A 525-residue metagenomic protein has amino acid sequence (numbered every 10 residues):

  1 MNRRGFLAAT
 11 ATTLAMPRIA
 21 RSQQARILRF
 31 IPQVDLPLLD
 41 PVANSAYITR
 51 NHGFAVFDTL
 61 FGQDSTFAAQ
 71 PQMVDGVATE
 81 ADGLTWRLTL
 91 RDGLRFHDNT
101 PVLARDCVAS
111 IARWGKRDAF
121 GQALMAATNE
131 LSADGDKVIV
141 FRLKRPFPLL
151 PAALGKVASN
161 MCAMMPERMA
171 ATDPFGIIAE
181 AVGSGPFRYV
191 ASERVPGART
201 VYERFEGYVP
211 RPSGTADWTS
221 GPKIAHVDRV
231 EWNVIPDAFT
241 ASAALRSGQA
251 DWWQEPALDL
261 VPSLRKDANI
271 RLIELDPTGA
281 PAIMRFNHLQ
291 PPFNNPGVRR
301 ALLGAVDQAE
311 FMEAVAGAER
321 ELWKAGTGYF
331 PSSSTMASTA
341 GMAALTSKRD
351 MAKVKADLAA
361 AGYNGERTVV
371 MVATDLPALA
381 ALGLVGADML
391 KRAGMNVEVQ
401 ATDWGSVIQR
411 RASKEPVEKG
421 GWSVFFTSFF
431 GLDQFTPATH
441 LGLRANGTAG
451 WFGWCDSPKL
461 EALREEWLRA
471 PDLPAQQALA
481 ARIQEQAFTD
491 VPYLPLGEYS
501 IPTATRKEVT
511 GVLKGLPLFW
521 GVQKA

Functional and structural regions predicted by a protein language model:
I31-A81, A112, V182: N-terminal lobe/hinge region of extracytoplasmic solute-binding protein
T89, A123-V195: Surface-exposed binding/hinge segments that line and control ligand-binding clefts or catalytic entry sites
F187, E321-A360, L376-A381: Structural transition elements
A198, D237-T240, P256, K355-S428 (+2 more regions): Ligand/substrate-recognition segments at binding pockets and active sites
P210-S263, N396: Ligand-site clamp/hinge motif
L289, F293-S334, A381-L382, A487-P495: Periplasmic-binding protein-like
S347, E398-S413, A438-K507: Extracytoplasmic/peripheral linker and loop segments enriched in polar/acidic and small residues with frequent Thr/Pro
T503-A525: Long beta-strand-rich cores associated with HINT superfamily self-processing modules
